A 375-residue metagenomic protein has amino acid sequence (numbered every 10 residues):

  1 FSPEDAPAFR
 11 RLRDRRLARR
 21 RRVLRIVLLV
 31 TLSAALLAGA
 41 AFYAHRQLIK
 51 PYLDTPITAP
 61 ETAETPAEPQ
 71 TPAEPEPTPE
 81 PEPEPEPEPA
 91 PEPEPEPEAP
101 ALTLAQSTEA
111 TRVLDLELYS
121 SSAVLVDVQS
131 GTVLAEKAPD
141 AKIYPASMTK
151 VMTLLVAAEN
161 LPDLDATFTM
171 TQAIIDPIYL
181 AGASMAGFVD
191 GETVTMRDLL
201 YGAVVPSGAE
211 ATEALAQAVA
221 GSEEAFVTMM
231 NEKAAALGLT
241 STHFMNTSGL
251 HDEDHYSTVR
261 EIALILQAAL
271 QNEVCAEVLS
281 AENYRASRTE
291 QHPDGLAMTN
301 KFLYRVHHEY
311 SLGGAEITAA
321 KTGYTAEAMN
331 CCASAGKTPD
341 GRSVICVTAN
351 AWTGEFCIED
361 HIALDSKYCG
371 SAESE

Functional and structural regions predicted by a protein language model:
F1-P81, P87: Gram-positive cell-envelope targeting signals
A6-P7, R21-R22, L102-A105, A123 (+4 more regions): A short linear-motif detector with a strong N-terminal bias
L24, A35, T149, T258 (+1 more regions): Short, glycine/acidic-rich beta->alpha junctions
Q47, P51-Y52, V219-S222, V344: Membrane-interface elements of multi-pass transporters and channels
Y52-A59, E80-R112: Non-catalytic propeptide/linker segments at domain boundaries
E94-R260, A269-L270: Active-site-adjacent loops and short helices of periplasmic peptidoglycan-processing enzymes
Q106-L118, S222-E375: Penicillin-recognizing serine hydrolase domain
